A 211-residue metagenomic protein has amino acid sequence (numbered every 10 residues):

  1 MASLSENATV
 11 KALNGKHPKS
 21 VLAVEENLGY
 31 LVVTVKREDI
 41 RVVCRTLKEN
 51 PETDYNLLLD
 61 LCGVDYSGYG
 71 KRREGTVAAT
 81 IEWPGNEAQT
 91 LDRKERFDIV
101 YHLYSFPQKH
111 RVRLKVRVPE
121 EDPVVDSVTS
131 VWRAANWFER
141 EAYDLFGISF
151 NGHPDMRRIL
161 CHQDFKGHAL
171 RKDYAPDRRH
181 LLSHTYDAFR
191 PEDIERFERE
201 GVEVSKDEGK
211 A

Functional and structural regions predicted by a protein language model:
M1-A211: Terminal low-complexity/charged segments
